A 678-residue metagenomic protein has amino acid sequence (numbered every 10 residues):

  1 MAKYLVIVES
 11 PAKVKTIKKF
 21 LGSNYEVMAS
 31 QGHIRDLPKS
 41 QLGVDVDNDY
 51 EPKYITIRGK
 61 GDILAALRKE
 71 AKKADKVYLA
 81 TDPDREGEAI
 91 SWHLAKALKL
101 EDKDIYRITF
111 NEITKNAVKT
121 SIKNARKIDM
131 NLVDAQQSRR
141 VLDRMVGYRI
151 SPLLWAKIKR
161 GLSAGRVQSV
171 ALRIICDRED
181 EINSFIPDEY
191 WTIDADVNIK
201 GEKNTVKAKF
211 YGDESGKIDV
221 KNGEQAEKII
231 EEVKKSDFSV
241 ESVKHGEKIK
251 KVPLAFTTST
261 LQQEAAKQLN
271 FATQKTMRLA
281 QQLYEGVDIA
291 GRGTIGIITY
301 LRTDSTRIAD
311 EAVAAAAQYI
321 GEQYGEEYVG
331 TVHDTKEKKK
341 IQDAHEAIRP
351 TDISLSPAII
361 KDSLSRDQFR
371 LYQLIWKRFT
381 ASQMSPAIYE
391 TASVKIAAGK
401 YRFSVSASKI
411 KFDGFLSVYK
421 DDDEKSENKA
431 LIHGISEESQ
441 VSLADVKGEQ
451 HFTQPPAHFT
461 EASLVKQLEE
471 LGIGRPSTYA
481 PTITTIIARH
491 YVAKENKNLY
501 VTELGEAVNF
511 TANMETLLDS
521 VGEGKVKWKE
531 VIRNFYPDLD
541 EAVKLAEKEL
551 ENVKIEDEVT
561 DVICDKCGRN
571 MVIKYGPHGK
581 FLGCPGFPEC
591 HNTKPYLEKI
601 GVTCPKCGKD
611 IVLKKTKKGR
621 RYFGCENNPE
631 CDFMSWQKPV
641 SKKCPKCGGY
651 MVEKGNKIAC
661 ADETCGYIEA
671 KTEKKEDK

Functional and structural regions predicted by a protein language model:
M1-R140, G212, K336, D423-E424 (+1 more regions): Intrinsically disordered, low-complexity regulatory segments
A2-Y4, T16, Y25, S151 (+4 more regions): Basic, low-complexity terminal or inter-domain segments flanking catalytic cores
D82-P83, K159-S163, H245-L254, E264-A272 (+1 more regions): Conserved short loop/turn motifs at secondary-structure junctions
I113-A195, G246: C-terminal or mid-to-C-terminal helical accessory/interaction module adjacent to the motor/catalytic core
R139-R149, V167, V197-I199, K248-T260 (+5 more regions): Core structural elements
I193, V197-G201, T260, A266 (+4 more regions): Conserved catalytic breakage-reunion loop centered on the nucleophilic residue
G216-L254, S439: Metal- or metallocofactor-binding catalytic centers and their adjacent structured scaffolds across diverse enzyme
V240-V243, K251-A265, R292-L301, P455-Q467: Short acidic, hydrophobic short linear motifs in intrinsically disordered regions
